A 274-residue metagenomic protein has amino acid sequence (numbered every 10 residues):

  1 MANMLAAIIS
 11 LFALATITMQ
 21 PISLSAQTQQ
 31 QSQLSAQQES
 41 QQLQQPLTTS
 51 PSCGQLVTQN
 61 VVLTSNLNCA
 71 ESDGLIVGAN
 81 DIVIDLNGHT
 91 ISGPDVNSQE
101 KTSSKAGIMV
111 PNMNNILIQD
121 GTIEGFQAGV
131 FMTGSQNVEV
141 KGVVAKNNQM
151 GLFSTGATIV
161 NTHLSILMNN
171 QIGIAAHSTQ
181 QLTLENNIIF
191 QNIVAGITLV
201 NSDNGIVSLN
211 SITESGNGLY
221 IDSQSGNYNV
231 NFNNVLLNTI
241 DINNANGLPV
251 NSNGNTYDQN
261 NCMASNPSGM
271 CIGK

Functional and structural regions predicted by a protein language model:
M1-Q27, L63, I84, V207: Secretory targeting signatures
A26-L75, V96: N-terminal domain-start segments of secreted/luminal proteins
Q37-Q41, V143, Y228, N243-A245 (+2 more regions): Short loop/turn and low-complexity linker motifs enriched in small/turn-promoting residues
L56-V57, N68-I84, G93-L117, G125-Q136 (+2 more regions): Extracellular beta-strand-rich solenoid/capping regions of secreted or surface-exposed proteins that bind or remodel
L67-N68, H89-T90, M263: Acidic glycine-/aspartate-rich tracts in secreted/extracellular proteins
E71-G74, P94-Q99, Q127-M132, Q149-T155 (+5 more regions): Short glycine/acidic-rich loop motifs that flank beta-strands on beta-rich extracellular proteins
N114, S135-N137, A157-V160, T179-L182 (+4 more regions): Short "repeat-start/strand-capping" segments in structured domains, especially the N-termini of parallel beta-helix
G121, V143, N148, S165 (+9 more regions): Consensus "Asn ladder" position of solenoid repeat domains
